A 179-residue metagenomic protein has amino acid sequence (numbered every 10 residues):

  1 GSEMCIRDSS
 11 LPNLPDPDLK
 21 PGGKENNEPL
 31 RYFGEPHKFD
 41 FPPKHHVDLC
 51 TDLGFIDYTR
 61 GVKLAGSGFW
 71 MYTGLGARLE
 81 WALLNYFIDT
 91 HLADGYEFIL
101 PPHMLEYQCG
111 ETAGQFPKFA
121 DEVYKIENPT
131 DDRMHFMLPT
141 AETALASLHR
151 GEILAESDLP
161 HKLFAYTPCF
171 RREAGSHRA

Functional and structural regions predicted by a protein language model:
G1-I6: Short, small-residue-biased leader/transition segments that mark boundaries at the very start of proteins
R7-F33: Coiled-coil termination/hinge junctions
Y32-A179: TRNA-recognition modules of translation machinery and tRNA-sensing kinases, especially anticodon-binding
